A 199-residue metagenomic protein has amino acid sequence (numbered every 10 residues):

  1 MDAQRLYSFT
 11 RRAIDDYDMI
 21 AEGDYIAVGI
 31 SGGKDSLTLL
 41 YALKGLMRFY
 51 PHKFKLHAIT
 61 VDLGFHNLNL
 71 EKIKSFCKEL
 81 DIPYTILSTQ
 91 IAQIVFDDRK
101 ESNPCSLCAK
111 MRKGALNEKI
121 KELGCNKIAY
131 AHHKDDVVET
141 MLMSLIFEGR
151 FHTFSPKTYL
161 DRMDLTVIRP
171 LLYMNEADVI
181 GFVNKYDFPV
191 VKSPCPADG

Functional and structural regions predicted by a protein language model:
M1-M141, F147-R150, S155-P156, A177-K185: ATP-dependent adenylation/nucleotidyltransferase module used to activate substrates
L63-G64, Y173, P196: Short, surface-exposed acidic/glycine-rich loop or hinge patches that mediate macromolecular interfaces
E148, P156-T158, P194-G199: Short, acidic/turn-prone active-site loops that include or flank metal/cofactor- and phosphate-binding residues
T153-D178: Short, flexible loop segments at boundaries between secondary-structure elements
G181-G199: Substrate-binding/catalytic lobe of Class I Rossmann-like enzymes that use SAM or dcSAM, i.e., the mid-to-C-terminal
